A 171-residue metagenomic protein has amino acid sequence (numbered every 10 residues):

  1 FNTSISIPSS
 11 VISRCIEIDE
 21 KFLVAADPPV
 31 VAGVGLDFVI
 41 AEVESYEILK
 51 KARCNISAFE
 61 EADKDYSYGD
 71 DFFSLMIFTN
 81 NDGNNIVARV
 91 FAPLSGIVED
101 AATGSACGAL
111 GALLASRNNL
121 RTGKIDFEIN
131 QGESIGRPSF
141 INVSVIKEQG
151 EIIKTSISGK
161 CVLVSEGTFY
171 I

Functional and structural regions predicted by a protein language model:
F1-I171: Active-site proximal loop and beta-alpha junction motif in alpha/beta enzyme cores
